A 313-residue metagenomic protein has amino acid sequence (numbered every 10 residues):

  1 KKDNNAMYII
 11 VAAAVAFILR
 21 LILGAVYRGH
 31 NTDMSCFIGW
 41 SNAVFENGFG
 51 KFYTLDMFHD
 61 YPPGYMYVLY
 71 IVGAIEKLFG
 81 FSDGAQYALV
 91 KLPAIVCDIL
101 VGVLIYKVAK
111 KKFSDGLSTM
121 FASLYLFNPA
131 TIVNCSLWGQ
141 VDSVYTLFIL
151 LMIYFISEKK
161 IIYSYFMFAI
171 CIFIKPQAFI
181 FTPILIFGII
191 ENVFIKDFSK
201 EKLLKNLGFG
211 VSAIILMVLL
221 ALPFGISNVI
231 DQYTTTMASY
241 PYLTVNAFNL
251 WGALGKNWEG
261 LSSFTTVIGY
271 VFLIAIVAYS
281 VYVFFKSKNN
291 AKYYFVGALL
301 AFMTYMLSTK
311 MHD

Functional and structural regions predicted by a protein language model:
K1-I22, K110, S118-M120, G208 (+1 more regions): Start-transfer (signal-anchor) and selected internal transmembrane alpha helices of multi-pass inner/ER membrane
N4, G102, T236-K310: Aromatic/glycine/proline-enriched transmembrane-helix motif characteristic of membrane-embedded glycan-assembly enzymes
V11-V15, D197-F224: Hydrophobic alpha-helical membrane-interfacial segments at the cytosolic entry of transmembrane helices
A16, F121-F127, F168, I172: Short helix- or helix-capping micro-motifs that position conserved polar/aromatic residues at function-defining sites
D33-D60, G64, I71-F81, I226-Q232: Extracytosolic helix-loop segments that constitute the early lumenal/periplasmic catalytic or substrate-binding loops
F81-A85, I105-P129, Y163, K288-F295: Transmembrane-helix signature of polytopic, membrane-embedded enzymes that assemble or transfer cell-envelope glycans
A88-K112, F272-F285: Transmembrane-helix motifs of polytopic, lipid-linked glycan transferases
L104-K107, V144-I161: Specific aromatic-rich, kink-prone transmembrane helix
